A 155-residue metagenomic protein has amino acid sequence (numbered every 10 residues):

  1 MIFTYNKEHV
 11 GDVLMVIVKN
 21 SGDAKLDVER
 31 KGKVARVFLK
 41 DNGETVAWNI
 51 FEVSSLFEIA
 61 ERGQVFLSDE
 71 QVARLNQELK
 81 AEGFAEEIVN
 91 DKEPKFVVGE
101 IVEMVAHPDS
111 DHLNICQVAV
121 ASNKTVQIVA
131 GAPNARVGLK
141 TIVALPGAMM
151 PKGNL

Functional and structural regions predicted by a protein language model:
M1-L155: Phosphate-backbone binding interfaces of nucleic-acid-interacting proteins
